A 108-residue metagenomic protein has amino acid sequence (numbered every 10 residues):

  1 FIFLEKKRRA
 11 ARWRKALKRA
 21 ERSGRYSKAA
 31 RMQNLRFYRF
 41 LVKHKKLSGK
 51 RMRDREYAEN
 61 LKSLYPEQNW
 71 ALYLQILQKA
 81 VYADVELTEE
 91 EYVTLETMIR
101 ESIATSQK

Functional and structural regions predicted by a protein language model:
F1-R9: Alpha-helical transmembrane segments
R9-L17: Short, Lys/Arg-enriched, Gly/Pro-containing loop segments at transmembrane-helix junctions of multi-pass membrane
A16-K108: Membrane-proximal, non-transmembrane interaction modules that couple membrane proteins to downstream assemblies
